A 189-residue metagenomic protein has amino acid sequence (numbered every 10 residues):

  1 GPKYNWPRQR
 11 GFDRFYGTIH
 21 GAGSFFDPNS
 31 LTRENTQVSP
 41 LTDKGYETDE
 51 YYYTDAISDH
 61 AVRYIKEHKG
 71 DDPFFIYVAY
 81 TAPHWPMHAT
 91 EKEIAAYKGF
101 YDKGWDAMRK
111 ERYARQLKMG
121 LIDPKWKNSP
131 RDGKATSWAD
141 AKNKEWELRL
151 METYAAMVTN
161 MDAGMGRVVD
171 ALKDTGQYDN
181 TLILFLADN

Functional and structural regions predicted by a protein language model:
G1-K98, K103, L117, D132-A155: Formylglycine-dependent
N5-R8, T54, R109, V158-M161 (+1 more regions): Active-site-proximal structural scaffolding
R63, E67, A114, K118 (+2 more regions): A generic structural signal for well-ordered alpha-helical segments enriched in polar/charged residues
F74, I122, W126-D132, N160-N189: Metal-dependent active-site segment of extracytoplasmic phospho-/sulfohydrolases and closely related
Y101-R131: Alpha-helical "lid/cap" subdomains adjacent to substrate-binding clefts that gate access and reposition the ligand
